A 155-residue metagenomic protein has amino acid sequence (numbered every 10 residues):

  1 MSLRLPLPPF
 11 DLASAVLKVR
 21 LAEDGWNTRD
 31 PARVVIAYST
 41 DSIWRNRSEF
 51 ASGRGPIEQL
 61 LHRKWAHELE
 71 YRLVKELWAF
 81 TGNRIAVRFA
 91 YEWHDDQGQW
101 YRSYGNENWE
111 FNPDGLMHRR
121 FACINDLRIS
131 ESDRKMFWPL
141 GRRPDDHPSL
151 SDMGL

Functional and structural regions predicted by a protein language model:
M1-T40, L150-L155: Short, low-complexity N-terminal intrinsically disordered segments enriched in polar/charged residues
S2-F10, Q59-L155: A beta-strand edge to alpha-helix "cap/lid" segment located at domain peripheries
S14-L17, P31-I85: A solvent-exposed, acidic/Ser-Thr-rich amphipathic alpha-helical stretch
